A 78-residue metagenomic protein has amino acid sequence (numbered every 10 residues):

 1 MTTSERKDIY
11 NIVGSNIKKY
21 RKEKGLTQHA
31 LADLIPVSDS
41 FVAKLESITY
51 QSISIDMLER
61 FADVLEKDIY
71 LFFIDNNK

Functional and structural regions predicted by a protein language model:
M1-E23: A short, Lys/Arg-rich alpha-helix, primarily the initiator
K22, D33, D63: Alpha-helical residues within the helix-turn-helix
G25-L45: Short alpha-helical DNA-recognition segment
T49-R60: Short, basic-rich loop-to-helix N-cap that marks the start of a DNA-contacting helix
I55, E66-K78: Short C-terminal boundary/hinge segments that cap the last helix of small helical domains
